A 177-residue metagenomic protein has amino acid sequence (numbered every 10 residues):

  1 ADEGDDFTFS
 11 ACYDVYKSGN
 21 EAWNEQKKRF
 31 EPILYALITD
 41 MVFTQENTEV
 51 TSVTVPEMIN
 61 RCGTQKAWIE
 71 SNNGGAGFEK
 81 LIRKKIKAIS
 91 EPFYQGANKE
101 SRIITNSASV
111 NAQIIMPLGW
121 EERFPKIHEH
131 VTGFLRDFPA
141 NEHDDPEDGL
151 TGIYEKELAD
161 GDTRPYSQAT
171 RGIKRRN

Functional and structural regions predicted by a protein language model:
A1-F93, P117-N177: RNase H-like, metal-dependent nuclease domains and their acidic two-metal-ion catalytic environment used
K87-N111: Conserved beta-strand -> loop -> alpha-helix junction used to position metal-binding or nucleic-acid-contacting
A112-M116: Short glycine-centered helix-capping/turn motifs at secondary-structure transition points
